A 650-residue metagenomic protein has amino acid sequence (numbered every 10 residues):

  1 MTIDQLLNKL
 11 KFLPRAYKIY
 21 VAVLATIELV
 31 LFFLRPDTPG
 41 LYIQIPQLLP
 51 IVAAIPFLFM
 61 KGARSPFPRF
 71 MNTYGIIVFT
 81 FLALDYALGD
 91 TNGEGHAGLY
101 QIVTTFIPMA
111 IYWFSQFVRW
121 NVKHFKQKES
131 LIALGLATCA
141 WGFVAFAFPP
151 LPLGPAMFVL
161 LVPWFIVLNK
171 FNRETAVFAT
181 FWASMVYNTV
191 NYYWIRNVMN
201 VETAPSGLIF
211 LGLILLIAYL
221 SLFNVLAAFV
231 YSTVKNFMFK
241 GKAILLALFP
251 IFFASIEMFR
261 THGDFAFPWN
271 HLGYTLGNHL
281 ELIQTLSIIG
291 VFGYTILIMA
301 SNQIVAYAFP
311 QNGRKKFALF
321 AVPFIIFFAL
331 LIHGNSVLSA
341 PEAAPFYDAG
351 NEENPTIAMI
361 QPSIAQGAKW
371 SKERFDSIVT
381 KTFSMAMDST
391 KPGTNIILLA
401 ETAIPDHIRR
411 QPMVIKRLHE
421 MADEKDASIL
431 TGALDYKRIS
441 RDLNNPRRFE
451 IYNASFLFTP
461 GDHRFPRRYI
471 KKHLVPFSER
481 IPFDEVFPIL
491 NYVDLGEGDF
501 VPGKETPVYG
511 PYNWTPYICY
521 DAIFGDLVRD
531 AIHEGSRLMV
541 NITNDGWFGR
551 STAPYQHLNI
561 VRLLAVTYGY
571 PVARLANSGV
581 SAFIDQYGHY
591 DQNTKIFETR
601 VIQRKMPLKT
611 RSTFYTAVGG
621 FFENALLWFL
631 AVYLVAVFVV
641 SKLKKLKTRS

Functional and structural regions predicted by a protein language model:
M1-L10: Short, Lys/Arg-rich, polar N-terminal cytosolic tail immediately upstream of the first transmembrane signal-anchor
F12, I19-P341, R550, L564 (+3 more regions): Membrane-embedded alpha-helical bundles of multi-pass enzymes that act on lipidic or dolichyl-linked glycan substrates
F148-P163, Y187-W194, Q361-P362, G393-H407 (+2 more regions): Short, conserved active-site loops that position catalytic residues or coordinate cofactors/metal ions across diverse
W164, L226, V230, T382-A386 (+2 more regions): Generic hydrophobic alpha-helical segments
N169, K235, P310-G313, M387-K391 (+3 more regions): Residue-level signal for alpha-helix termini/capping positions
L216, K372, P405: Second-shell loop/turn segments in exported
N278-Q284, I326-L399, R409-H419: Membrane-interface segments at or immediately adjacent to transmembrane helices that form the boundary between
T380, K391, N395-S650: Solvent-exposed soluble domains appended to multi-pass membrane proteins
